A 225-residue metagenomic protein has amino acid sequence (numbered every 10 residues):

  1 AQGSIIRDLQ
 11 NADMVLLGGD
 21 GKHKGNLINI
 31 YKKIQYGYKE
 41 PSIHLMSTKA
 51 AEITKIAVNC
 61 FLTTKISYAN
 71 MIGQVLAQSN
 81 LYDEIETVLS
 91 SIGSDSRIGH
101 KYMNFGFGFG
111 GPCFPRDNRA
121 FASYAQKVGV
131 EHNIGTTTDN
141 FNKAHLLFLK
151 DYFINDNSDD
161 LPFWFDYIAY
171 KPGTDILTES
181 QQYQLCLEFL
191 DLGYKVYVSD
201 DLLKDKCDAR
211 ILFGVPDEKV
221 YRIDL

Functional and structural regions predicted by a protein language model:
A1-L225: Structural/interface elements that position substrates and couple domains in central-metabolism enzymes
